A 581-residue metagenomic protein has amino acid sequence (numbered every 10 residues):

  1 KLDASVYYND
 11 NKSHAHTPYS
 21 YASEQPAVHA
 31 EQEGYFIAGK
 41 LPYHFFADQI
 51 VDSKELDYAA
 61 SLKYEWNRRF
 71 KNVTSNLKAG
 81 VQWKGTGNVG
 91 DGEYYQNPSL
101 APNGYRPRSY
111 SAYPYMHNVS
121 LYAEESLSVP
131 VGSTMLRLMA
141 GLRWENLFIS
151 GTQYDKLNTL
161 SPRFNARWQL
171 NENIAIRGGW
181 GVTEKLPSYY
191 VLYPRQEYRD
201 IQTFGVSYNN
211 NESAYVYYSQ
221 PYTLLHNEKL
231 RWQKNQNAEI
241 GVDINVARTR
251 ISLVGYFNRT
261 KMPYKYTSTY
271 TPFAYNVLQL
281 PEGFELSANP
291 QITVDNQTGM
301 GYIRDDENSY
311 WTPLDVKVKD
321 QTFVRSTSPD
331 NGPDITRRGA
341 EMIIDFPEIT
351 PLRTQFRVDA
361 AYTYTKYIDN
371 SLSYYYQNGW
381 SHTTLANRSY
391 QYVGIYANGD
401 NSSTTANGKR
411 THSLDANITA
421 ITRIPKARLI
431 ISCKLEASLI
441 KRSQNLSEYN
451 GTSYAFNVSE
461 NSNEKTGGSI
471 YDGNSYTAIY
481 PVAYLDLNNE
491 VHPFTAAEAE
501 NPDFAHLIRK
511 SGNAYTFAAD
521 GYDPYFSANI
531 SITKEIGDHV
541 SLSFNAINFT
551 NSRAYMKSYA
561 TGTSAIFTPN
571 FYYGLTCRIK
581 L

Functional and structural regions predicted by a protein language model:
K1-T152, G339-E341: Face-selective signature of the C-terminal outer-membrane beta-barrel domain
L2, K12-H14, F70-S75, G132-L138 (+5 more regions): Repeated loop/turn-to-beta-strand initiation elements of outer-membrane beta-barrel proteins
D3-Y7, A15-T17, R177, N209-R325: Membrane-embedded beta-barrel scaffold of Gram-negative outer-membrane proteins
Y8-H14, W66, W83-V89, L142-S150 (+12 more regions): Transmembrane beta-strands of outer-membrane beta-barrel pores
L62-R68, L127-V129, L136, A166-L170 (+10 more regions): Residue-level signature of outer-membrane beta-barrel architecture
K63, V131, Q279-N450: Gram-negative outer-membrane beta-barrel transporters
A112-R250, V254-R259: Structural signature of Gram-negative outer-membrane beta-barrels, strongest in the C-terminal barrel of TonB-dependent
T260-M262, T271, E436-A514, A519-Y525 (+1 more regions): C-terminal beta-signal and adjacent terminal beta-strands/loops of Gram-negative outer-membrane beta-barrel proteins
